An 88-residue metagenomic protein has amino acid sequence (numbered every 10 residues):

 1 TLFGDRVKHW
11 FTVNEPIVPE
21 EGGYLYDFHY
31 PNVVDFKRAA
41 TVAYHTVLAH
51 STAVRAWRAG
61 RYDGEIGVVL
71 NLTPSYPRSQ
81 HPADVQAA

Functional and structural regions predicted by a protein language model:
T1-A88: Active-site region of glycoside hydrolase catalytic domains
